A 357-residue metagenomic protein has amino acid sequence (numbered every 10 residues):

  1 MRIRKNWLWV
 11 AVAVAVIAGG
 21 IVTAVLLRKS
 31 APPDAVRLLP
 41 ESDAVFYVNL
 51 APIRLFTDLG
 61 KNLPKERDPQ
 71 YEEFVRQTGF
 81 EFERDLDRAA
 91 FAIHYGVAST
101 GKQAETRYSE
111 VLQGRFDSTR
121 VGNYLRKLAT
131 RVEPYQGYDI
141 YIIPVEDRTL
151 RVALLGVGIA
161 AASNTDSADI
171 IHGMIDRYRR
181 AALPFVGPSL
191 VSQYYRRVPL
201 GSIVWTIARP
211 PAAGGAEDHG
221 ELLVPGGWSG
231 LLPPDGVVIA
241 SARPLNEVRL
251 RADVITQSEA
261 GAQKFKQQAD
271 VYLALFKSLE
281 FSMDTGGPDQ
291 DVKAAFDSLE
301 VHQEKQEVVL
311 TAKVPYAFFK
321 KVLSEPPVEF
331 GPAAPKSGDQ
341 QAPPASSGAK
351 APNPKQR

Functional and structural regions predicted by a protein language model:
M1-V16: N-terminal Sec-pathway targeting helices
V25-D43: Ser/Thr/Pro/Gly-rich low-complexity linker/stalk segments immediately outside membranes or between
L27-R28, L50-P52, V254-R357: C-terminal functional regions that serve as terminal interaction/effector modules
A35-L39, F46-L50, L55-T57: N-terminal, charge-rich interaction modules
F46, F82-V186, A252-I255, H302 (+1 more regions): Single conserved position on a long alpha-helix in the C-terminal lobe of the eukaryotic protein kinase
I53-A89, V132-N246, A262, L275-S282 (+2 more regions): An internal, short helix-loop-strand segment that often contains or flanks glycine-aspartate motifs
L55-T57, D117-N123, E259-K266: Short, conserved charged micro-motifs
